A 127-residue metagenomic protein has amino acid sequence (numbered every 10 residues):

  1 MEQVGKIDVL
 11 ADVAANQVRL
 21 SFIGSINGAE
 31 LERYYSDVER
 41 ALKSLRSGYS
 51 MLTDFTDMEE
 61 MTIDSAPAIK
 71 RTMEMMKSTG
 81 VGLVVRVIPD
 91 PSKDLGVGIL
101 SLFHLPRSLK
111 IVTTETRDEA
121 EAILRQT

Functional and structural regions predicted by a protein language model:
M1-T127: Amphipathic, Lys/Arg-enriched alpha-helical "gate/interface" segment within cytosolic domains that mediates
